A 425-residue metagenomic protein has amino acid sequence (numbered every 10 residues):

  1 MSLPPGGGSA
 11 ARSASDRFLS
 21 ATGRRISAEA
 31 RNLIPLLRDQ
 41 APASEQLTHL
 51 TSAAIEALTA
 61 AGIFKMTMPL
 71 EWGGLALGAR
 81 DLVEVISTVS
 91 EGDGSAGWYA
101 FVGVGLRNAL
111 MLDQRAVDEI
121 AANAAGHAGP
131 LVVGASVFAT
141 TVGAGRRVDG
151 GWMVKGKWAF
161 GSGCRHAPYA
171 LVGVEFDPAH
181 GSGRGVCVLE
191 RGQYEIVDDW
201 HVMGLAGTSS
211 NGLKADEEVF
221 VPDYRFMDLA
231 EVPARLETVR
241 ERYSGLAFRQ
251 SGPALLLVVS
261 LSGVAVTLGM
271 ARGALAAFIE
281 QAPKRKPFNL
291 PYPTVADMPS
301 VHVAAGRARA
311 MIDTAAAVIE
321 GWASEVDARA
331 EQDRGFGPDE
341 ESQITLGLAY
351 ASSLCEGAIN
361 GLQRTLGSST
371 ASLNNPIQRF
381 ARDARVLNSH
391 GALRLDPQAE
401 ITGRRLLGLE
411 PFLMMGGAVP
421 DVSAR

Functional and structural regions predicted by a protein language model:
M1-G94: A generic N-terminal leader/anchor concept
R38, P42-Q46, T314-A349, Q363-A371: C-terminal helix-coil-helix/basic helical segment that borders enzyme active sites and/or dimer interfaces and provides
S52-A60, K65-A167: Glycine-rich flavin
A54-A57, V117-I120, Y292-P299, A328-T345 (+2 more regions): Charge-rich, acidic-biased intrinsically disordered regions
G161-D199, S209-G212: A short core secondary-structure module
G204, G212-I312: Glycine-rich beta->alpha junctions and the first turn(s) of the following alpha-helix
G269-R272, A276, G306-D313, T345 (+3 more regions): Generic structural signal for well-ordered, non-transmembrane alpha-helical segments in soluble/cytosolic regions
L366-R425: Glycine-rich phosphate/cofactor-binding loops in nucleotide/flavin-utilizing enzymes
